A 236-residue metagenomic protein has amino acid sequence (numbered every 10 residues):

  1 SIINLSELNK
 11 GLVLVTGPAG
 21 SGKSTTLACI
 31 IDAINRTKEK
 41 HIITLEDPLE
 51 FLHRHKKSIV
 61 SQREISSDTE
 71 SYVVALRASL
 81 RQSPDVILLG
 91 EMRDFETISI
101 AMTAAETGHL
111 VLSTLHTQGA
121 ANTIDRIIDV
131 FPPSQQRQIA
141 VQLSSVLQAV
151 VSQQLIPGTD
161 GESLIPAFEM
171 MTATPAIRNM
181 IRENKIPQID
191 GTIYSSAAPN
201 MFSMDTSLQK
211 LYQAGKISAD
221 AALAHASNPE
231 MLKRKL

Functional and structural regions predicted by a protein language model:
S1-L236: Short, flexible helix-loop junctions that flank or precede catalytic/ligand sites
